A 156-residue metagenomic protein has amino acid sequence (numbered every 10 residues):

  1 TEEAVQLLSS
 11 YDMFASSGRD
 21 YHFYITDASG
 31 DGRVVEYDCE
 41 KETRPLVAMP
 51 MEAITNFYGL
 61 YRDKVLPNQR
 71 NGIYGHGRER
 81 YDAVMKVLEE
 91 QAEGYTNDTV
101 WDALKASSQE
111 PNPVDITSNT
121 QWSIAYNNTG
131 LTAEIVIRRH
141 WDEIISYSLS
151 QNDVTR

Functional and structural regions predicted by a protein language model:
T1-M13: Compact, glycine/acidic-enriched structural inserts
G18-Y21, T26-R156: C-terminal, well-structured catalytic/ligand-binding subdomain of enzymes
